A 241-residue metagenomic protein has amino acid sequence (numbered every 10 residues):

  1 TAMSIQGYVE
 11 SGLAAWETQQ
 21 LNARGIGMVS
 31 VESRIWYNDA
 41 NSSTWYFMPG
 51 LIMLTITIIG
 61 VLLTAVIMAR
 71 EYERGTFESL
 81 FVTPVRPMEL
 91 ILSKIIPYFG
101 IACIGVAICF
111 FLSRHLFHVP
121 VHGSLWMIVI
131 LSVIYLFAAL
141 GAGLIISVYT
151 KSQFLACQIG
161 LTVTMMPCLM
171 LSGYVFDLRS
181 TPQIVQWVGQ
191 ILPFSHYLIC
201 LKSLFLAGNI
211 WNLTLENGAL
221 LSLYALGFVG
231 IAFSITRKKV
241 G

Functional and structural regions predicted by a protein language model:
T1-L63: Transport-system extracytoplasmic interface segments
F47-G50, L54, L63-V66, Y98 (+5 more regions): Membrane-embedded alpha-helical bundles that form the substrate/pore pathway in multi-pass transport systems
M53-T57, I101-G105, I134-Y135, Q190 (+1 more regions): Alpha-helical transmembrane segments of multi-pass membrane transport proteins
M53-T76, L144, V148: A hydrophobic alpha-helix feature that marks transmembrane segments and, especially, their cytosolic C-terminal ends
R70, S79-M88, Y149: Short helix-to-coil transition segments within interhelical loops that connect adjacent transmembrane helices
V85-L112, V129, V133, G218 (+1 more regions): Selective transmembrane-helix segments that form parts of the transport pathway or gating/packing helices in multipass
F110, P120-G241: Membrane-spanning alpha-helical segments of multipass transporters and channels
